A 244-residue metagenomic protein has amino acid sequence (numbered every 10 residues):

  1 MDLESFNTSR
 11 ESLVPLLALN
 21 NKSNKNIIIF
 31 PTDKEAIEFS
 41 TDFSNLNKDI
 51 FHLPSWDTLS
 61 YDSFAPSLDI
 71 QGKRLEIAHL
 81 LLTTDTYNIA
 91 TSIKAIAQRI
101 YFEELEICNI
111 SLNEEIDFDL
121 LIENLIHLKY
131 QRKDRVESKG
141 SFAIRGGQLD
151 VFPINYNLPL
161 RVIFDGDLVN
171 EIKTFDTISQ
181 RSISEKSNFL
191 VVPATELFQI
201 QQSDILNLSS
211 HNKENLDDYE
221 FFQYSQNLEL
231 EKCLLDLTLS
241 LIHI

Functional and structural regions predicted by a protein language model:
M1-I242: ASCE RecA-like P-loop NTPase motor cores that couple ATP hydrolysis to mechanical translocation on nucleic acids
